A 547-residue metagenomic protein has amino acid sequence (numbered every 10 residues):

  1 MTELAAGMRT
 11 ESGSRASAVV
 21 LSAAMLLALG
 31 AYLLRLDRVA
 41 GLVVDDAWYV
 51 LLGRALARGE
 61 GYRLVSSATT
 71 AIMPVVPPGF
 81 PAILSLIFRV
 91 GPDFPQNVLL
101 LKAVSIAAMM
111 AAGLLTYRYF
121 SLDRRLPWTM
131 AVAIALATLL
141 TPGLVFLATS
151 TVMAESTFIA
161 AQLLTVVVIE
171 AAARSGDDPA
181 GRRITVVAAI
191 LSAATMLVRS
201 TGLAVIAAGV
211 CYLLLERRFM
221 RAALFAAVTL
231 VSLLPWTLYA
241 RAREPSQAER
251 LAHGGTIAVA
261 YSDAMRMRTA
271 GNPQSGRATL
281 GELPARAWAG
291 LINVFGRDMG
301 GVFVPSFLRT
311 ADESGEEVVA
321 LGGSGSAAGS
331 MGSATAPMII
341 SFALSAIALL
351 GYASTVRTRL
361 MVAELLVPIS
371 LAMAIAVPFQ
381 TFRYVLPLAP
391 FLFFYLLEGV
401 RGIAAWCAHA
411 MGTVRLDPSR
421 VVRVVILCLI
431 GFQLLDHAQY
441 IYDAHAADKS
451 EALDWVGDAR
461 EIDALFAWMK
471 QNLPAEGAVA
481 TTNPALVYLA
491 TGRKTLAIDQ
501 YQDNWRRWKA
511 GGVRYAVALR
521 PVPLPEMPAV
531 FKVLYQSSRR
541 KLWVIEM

Functional and structural regions predicted by a protein language model:
M1-L4, E11, M25, G113 (+6 more regions): Hydrophobic, aromatic-rich transmembrane alpha-helices and their immediate juxtamembrane boundary segments
L21, M25, V132-A133, R182-I190 (+4 more regions): Signature aromatic-anchored transmembrane alpha helix within multi-pass, membrane-resident enzymes that catalyze glycan
S22-A28, A133-I134, T138-L139, V187-S192 (+3 more regions): Transmembrane alpha-helix segments characteristic of polytopic inner-membrane glycan-assembly/cell-envelope
A31-Y32, F219-A328, P337-A343, C428-Y440: Membrane-lumen/periplasm interface segments of specific transmembrane helices in polyprenyl phosphate-linked
V44, L100-A108, L136-L140, L144-L164 (+3 more regions): Multi-pass, polyprenyl lipid-linked donor-dependent membrane glycosyltransferases
P78-A82, V90-A111, V152, S330-I339: Loop-to-helix entry region of an early transmembrane alpha helix in multi-pass inner-membrane enzymes
L100-R125, L164, L344-G351: Transmembrane-helix motifs of polytopic, lipid-linked glycan transferases
V259-R266, R420-T482, R520: Membrane-embedded, lumen/periplasm-facing catalytic core of multi-pass transferases that use lipid-linked donors
